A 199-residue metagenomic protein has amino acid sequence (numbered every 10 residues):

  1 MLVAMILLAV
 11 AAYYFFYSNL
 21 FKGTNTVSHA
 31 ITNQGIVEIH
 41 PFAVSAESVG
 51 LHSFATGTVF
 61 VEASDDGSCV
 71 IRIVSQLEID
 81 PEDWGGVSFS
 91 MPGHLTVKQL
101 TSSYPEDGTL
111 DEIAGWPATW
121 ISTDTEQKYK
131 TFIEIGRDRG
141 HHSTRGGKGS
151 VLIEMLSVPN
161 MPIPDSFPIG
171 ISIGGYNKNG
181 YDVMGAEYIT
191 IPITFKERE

Functional and structural regions predicted by a protein language model:
L2-Y13: Hydrophobic membrane-insertion alpha-helices, especially the h-region of bacterial N-terminal signal peptides
A11-N25: Hydrophobic single-pass membrane-insertion segments
G23-E82, E187-E199: Serine/threonine-rich, low-complexity linker/repeat segments that form flexible spacers/stalks
P41, E47, H94-I135, I191-I193: A surface/secretory-pathway sequence property marking extracellular, secreted, or lumenal proteins enriched
S64-L110: Low-complexity, serine/threonine/proline/glycine-rich extracellular segments that form mucin-like
C69-I73, G85-V87, G149-E154, F167-I171 (+1 more regions): Hydrophobic residues positioned within well-ordered beta-strands of beta-sheet architectures
S75-I79, M91-L95, S157-P159, I173-N177 (+1 more regions): Beta-strand elements of well-folded, non-transmembrane domains
E126-Y181: Low-complexity, intrinsically disordered segments enriched in Ser/Thr together with acidic residues
